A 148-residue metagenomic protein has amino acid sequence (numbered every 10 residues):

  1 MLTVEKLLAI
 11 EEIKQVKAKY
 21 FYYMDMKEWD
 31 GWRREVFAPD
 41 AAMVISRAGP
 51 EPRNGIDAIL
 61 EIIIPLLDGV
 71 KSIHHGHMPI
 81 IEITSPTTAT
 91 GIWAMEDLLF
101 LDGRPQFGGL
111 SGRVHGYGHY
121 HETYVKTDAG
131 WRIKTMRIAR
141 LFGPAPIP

Functional and structural regions predicted by a protein language model:
M1-G31, E35, P39: Short, low-complexity N-terminal intrinsically disordered segments enriched in polar/charged residues
T3, L7, P50-R53, S111: Charge-dense, low-complexity intrinsically disordered segments
V4-E5, K17-A18, V44, L66 (+1 more regions): Residue-level detector of alpha-helix boundaries and kinks
E11, R47, A145-P146: Solvent-exposed, flexible loop/coil residues
W29-L99: A solvent-exposed, acidic/Ser-Thr-rich amphipathic alpha-helical stretch
L67-P148: A beta-strand edge to alpha-helix "cap/lid" segment located at domain peripheries
